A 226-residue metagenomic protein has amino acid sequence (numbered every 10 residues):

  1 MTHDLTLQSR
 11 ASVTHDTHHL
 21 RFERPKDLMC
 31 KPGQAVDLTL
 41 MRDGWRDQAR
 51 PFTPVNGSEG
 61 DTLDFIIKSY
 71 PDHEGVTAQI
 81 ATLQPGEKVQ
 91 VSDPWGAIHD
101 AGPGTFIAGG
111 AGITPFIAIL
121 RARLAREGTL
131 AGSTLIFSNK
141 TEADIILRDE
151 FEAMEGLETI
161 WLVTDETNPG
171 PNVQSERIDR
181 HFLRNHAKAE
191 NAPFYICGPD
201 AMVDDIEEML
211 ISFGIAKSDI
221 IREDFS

Functional and structural regions predicted by a protein language model:
T2-P85, N139-T141, T164-E166: Ferredoxin-reductase
D61, D72-S226: FNR/FR-type flavoprotein reductase catalytic core
